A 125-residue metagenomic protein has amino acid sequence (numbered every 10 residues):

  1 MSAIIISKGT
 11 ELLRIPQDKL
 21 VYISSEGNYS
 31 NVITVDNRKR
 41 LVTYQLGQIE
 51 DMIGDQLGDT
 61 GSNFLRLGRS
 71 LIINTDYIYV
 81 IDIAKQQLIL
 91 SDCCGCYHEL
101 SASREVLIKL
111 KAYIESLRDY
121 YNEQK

Functional and structural regions predicted by a protein language model:
M1-K125: Basic, polyanion-interacting recognition surfaces, primarily in bacterial LytTR/OmpR-type DNA-binding effector domains
